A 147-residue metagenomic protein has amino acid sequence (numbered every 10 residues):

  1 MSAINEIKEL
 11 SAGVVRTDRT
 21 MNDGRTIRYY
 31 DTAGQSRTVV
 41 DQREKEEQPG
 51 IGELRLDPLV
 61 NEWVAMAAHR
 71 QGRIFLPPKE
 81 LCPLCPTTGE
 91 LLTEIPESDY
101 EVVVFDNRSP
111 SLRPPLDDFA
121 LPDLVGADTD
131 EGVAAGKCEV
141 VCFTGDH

Functional and structural regions predicted by a protein language model:
M1-H147: HIT superfamily nucleotide-processing domains
